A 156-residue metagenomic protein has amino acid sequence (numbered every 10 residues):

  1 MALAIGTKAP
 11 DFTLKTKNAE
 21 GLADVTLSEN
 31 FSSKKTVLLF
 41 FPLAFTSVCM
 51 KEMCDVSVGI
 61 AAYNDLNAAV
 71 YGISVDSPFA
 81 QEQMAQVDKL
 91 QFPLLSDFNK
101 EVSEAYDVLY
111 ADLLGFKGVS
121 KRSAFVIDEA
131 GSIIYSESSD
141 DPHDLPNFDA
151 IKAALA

Functional and structural regions predicted by a protein language model:
M1-A156: Chalcogenol-based redox active-site neighborhoods
